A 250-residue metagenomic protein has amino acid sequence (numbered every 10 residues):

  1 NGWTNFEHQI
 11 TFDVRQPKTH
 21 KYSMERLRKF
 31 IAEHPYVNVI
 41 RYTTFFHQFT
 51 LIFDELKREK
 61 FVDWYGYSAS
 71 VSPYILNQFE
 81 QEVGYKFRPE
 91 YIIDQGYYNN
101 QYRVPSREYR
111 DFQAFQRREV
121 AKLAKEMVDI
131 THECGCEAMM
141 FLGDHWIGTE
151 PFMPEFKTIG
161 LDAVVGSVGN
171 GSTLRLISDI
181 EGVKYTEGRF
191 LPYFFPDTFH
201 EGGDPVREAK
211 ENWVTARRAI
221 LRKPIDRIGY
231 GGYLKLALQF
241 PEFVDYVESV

Functional and structural regions predicted by a protein language model:
N1-V250: Glycan-processing catalytic domains of CAZymes
